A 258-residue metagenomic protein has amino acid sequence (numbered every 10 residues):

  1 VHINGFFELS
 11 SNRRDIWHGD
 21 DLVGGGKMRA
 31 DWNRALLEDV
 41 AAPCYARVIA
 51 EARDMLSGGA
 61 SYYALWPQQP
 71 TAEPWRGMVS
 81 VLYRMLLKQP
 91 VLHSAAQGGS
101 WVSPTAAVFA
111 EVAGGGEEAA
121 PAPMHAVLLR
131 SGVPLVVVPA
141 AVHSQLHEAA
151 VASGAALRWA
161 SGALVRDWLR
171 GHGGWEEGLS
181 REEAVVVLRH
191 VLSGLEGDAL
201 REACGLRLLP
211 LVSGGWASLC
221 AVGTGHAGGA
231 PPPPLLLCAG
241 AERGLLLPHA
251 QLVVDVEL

Functional and structural regions predicted by a protein language model:
V1-L258: GHKL/Bergerat-fold ATPase module
